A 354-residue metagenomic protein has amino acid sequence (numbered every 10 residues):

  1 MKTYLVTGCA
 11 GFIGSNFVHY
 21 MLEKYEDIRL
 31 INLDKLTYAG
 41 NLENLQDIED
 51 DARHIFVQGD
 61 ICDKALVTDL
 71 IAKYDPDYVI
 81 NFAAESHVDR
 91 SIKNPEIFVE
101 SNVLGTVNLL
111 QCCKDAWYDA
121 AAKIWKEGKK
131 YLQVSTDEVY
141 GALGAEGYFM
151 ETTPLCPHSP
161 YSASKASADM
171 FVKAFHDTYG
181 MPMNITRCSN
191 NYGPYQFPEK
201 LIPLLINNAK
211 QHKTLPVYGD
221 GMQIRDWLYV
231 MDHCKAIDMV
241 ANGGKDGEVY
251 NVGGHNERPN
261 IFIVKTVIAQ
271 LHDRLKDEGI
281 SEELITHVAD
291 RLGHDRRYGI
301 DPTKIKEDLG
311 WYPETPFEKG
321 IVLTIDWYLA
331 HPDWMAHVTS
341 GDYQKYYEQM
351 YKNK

Functional and structural regions predicted by a protein language model:
M1-N191, A241, L323, H331 (+1 more regions): N-terminal Rossmann-like NAD(P)+-binding domain of SDR-like oxidoreductases, especially those catalyzing
Y4, F17, K24, L30 (+4 more regions): C-terminal substrate-binding subdomain of Rossmann-fold SDR/epimerase-dehydratase oxidoreductases
L36, N190-G193, Q223-I224, R291-L292: Short histidine/acidic/glycine/proline-rich micro-motifs that form metal- and phosphate-coordinating active-site loops
N41, A145, P194-P198, N256 (+2 more regions): Residue-level signature of the cytosolic catalytic core of signaling kinases
L42-L45, L143-E146, Q196-E199, I263-K265 (+1 more regions): Short aromatic-enriched loop/helix-cap "lid" or pocket-rim segments at secondary-structure transitions that line
L66, I97, L104, F197-L201 (+2 more regions): Residue-level recognition of oxygen-bearing side chains
A121-K123, G141-A145, G180, Q196 (+2 more regions): Proline-centered turn/helix-capping motifs that create local helix->coil transitions or kinks
E146, P157-S164, P194, P198 (+2 more regions): The catalytic Tyr-centered alpha-helix of NAD(P)H-dependent dehydrogenases
